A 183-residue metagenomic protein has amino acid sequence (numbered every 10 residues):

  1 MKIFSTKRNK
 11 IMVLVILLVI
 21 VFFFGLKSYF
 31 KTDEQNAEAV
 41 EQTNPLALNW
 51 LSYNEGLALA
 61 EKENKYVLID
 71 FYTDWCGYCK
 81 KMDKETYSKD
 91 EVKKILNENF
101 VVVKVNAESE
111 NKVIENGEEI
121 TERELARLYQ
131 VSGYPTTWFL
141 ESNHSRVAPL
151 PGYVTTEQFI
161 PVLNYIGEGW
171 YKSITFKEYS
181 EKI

Functional and structural regions predicted by a protein language model:
M1-L46: N-terminal targeting signals for export/organelle localization
N49-Y66, L96: A short beta-strand-turn-helix
K62-G77, V102: Short active-site neighborhood of thiol/selenol oxidoreductases, capturing the structured segment around
D74, A107-E110, S142-N143, T155: Solvent-exposed coil/turn segments that connect beta secondary-structure elements in extracytoplasmic/periplasmic
Y78-N97: Typically the conserved alpha-helix immediately C-terminal to a functionally engaged Cys/Sec in thioredoxin-like
E85-Y87, E124-S173: Non-catalytic, surface beta->alpha helical segment in thiol-disulfide oxidoreductase systems
V105-S132: Structural alpha/beta surface segment adjacent to cysteine/selenocysteine redox centers across thiol/disulfide enzymes
W170-I183: Flexible coil segments in periplasmic/lumen-exposed cytochrome c-class electron-transfer proteins
